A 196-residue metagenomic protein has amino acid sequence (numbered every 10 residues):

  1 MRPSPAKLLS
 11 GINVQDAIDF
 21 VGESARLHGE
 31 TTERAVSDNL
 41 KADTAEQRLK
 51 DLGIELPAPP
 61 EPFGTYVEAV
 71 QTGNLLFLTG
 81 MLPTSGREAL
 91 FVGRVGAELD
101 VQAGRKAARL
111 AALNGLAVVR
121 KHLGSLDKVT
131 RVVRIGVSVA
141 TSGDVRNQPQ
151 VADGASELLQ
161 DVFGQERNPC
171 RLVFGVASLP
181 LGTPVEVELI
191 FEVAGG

Functional and structural regions predicted by a protein language model:
R2-G11: Extreme N-terminal basic, low-complexity initiation segments that serve as generic localization/processing leaders
V14-D16: Alpha-helix boundary/capping motif
E23-R26: Short, positively charged and aromatic/hydrophobic N-terminal segments
H28, A35-G196: Short, polar/acidic, helix-capping and beta-turn segments at strand->helix junctions that line the mouths
